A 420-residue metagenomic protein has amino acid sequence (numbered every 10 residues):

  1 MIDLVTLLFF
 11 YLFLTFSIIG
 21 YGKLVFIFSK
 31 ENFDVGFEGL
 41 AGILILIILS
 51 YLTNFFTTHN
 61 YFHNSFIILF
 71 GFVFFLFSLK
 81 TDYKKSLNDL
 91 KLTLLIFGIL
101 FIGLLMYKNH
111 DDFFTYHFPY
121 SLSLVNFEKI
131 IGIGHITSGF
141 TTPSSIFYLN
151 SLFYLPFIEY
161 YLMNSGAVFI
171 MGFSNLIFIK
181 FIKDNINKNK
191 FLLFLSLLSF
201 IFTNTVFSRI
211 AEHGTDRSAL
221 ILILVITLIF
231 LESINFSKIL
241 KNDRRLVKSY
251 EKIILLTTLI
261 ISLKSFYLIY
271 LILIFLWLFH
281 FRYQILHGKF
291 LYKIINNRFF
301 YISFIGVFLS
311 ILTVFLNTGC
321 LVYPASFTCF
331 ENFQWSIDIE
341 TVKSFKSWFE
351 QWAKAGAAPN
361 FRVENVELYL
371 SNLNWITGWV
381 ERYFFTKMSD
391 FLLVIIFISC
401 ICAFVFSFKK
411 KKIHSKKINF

Functional and structural regions predicted by a protein language model:
M1-K84, S389, V394-I395, F406: Membrane-embedded, hydrophobic transmembrane alpha-helices
G20, L24, V73-F75, V168-N185 (+1 more regions): Hydrophobic, aromatic-rich transmembrane alpha-helices and their immediate juxtamembrane boundary segments
Y51-N54, F207, S249-S265, I269-L276 (+2 more regions): Membrane-interface alpha helices of multi-pass inner-membrane proteins
H63, G166-I170, S199, T205-S233 (+1 more regions): Multi-pass, polyprenyl lipid-linked donor-dependent membrane glycosyltransferases
F72-L87, Y270-F304: Perimembrane helix-loop-helix junctions
D89-L100, L255, G288-F315: Hydrophobic alpha-helical membrane-interfacial segments at the cytosolic entry of transmembrane helices
F101-F191, S199, I210: Active-site lumenal/periplasmic loops and adjacent helix-entry segments of GT-C-fold, multi-pass membrane
L105-K108, L149, H280, N297-Y383 (+1 more regions): Membrane-lumen/periplasm interface segments of specific transmembrane helices in polyprenyl phosphate-linked
